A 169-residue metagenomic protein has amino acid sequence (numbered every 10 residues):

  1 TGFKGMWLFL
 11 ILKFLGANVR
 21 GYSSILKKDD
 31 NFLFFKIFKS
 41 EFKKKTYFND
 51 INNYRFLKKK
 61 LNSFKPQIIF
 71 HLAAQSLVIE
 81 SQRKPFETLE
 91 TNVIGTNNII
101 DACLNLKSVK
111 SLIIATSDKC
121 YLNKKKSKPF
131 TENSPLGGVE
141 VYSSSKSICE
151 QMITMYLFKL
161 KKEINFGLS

Functional and structural regions predicted by a protein language model:
T1-S169: N-terminal Rossmann-like NAD(P)+-binding domain of SDR-like oxidoreductases, especially those catalyzing
